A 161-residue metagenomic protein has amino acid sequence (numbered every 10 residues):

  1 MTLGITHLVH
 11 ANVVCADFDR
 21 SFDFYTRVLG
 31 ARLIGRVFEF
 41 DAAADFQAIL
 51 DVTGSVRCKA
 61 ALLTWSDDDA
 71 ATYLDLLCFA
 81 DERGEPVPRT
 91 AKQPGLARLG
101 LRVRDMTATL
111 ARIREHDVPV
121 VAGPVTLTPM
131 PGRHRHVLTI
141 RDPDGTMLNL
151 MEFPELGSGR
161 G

Functional and structural regions predicted by a protein language model:
M1-G4, V13, R36, L74 (+1 more regions): Vicinal oxygen chelate
I5-T6, A31: Short glycine-aromatic motifs
V14-A70, A108, E115, P131: Core segments of cupin and vicinal oxygen chelate
F38-E39, L77-D81: Histidine- and/or cysteine-centered catalytic micro-motif in compact active-site loops
A42-A48, E82-V87, G159: A short, acidic/glycine-rich surface segment
Q93: Flexible, small-/acidic-enriched active-site or ligand-binding loops
L96-R98: Eukaryotic phosphotyrosine signaling hubs
